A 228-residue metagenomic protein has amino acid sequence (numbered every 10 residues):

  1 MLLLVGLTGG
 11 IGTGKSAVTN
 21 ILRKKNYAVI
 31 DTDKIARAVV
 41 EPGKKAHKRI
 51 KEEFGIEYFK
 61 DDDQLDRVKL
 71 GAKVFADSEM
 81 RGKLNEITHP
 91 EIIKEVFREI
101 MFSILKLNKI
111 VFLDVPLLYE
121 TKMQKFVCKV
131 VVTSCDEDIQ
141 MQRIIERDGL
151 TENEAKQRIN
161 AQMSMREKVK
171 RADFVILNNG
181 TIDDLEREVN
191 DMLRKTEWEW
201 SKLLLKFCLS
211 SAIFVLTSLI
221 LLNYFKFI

Functional and structural regions predicted by a protein language model:
M1-K34: Walker A (P-loop) phosphate-binding motif
G14, D33, L84, F112 (+3 more regions): Residue-level signal for inorganic ion chemistry
K25, F54, F126-V127, R171-A172: Short, structured coil segments at secondary-structure junctions
A28, K34, K129, D173-F174: Well-ordered beta-strand positions
R37-K109: ATP-dependent small-molecule kinase phosphotransfer cores that center on conserved nucleotide phosphate-binding segments
H47-K51, E137-I145, E152, K156: An amphipathic alpha-helix signature
V96, I104, K125, E146 (+1 more regions): Small-molecule kinase domains that catalyze NTP-dependent phosphoryl transfer to phosphate-bearing small molecules
F97-R147: ATP-dependent NMP and nucleoside kinases share a basic, alpha-helical "lid"
